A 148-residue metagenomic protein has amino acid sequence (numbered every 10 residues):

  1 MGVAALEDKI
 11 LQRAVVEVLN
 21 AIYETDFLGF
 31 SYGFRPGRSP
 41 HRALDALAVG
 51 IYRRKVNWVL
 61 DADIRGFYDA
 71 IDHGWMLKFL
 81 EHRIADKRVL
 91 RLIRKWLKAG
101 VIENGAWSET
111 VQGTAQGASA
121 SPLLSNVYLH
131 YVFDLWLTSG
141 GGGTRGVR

Functional and structural regions predicted by a protein language model:
G2-A4, Q12: Glycine-rich active-site/cofactor-binding loop and its immediate structural neighborhood
D8: Conserved N-terminal helical subregion
L19-F27: Glycine-rich phosphate-binding segment of PLP-dependent enzymes
D26-R38, R42-R148: Conserved polymerase palm-domain catalytic core
